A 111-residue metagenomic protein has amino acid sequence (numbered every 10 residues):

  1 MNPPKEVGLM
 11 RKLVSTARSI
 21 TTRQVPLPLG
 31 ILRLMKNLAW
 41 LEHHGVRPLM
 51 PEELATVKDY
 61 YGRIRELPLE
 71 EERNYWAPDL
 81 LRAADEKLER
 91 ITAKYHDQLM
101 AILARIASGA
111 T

Functional and structural regions predicted by a protein language model:
M1-T111: Acidic, Ser/Pro/Thr-rich low-complexity regulatory regions and the short amphipathic helical interaction modules they
